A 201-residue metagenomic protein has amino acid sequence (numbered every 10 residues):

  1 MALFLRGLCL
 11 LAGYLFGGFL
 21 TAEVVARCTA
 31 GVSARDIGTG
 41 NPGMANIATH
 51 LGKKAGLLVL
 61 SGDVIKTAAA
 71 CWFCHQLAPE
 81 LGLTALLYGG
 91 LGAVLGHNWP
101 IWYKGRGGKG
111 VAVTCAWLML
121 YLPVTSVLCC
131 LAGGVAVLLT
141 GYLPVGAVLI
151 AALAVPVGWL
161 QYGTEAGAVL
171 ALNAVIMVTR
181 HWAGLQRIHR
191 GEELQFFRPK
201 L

Functional and structural regions predicted by a protein language model:
A2-A30: N-terminal signal-anchor transmembrane alpha helix
L5, C9, A55-V59, I65-W102 (+3 more regions): Nucleotide and nucleotide-moiety/phosphate-recognizing core
G13-F19, G92-H97, V137, N173-R180: Alpha-helical transmembrane segments of multi-pass membrane proteins
A22-V25, G96-R106, G133-T140, W182-Q186: C-terminal ends of transmembrane helices
V24-G56, G107, W182-L201: Cytosolic, membrane-interface loops and tails of multi-pass inner-membrane proteins
V32-M44, W102-C115, Y142-I150: Short, non-helical or kinked segments that cap or interrupt transmembrane helices
A48-G52, C74-A78, G96, V111-T140 (+1 more regions): Interfacial segments of multi-pass membrane proteins
V127, L143-A151, Q161-N173: Loop-to-transmembrane alpha-helix initiation sites
